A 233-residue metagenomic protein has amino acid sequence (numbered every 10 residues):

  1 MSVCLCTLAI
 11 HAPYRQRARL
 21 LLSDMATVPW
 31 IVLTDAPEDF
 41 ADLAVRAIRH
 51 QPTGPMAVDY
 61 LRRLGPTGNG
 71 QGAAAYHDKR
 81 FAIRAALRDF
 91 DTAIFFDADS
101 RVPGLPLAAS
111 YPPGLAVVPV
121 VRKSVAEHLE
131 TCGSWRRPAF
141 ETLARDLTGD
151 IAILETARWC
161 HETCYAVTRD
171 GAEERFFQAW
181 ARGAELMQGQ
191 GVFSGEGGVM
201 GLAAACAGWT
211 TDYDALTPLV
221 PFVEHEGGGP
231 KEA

Functional and structural regions predicted by a protein language model:
M1-T67, A74, A85-D89, R169 (+1 more regions): N-terminal anchoring/stem segment of glycosyltransferases
C6, I31-L33, I48, I94-F96 (+2 more regions): Hydrophobic/aromatic beta-strand patches that form the interior of the parallel beta-sheet core in alpha/beta enzyme
R19, H77-F81, S194-L202: A structural signal for well-ordered alpha-helical segments within the folded catalytic domains of diverse enzymes
V32-F40, D99-P106, T217: Short, polar loop motifs at secondary-structure junctions
R46, Y60-G70, E130-W135, G228-E232: Short, surface-exposed amphipathic charged segments that create phosphate/polyanion-binding patches used for binding
D78-E130: GT-A fold catalytic core of metal-dependent nucleotide-sugar glycosyltransferases, centered on the diacidic
P119-L147: A short, conserved beta-to-alpha structural element at the edge of catalytic cores that scaffolds binding
D146-A233: Catalytic core and acceptor-binding pocket of nucleotide-sugar-dependent glycosyltransferases
